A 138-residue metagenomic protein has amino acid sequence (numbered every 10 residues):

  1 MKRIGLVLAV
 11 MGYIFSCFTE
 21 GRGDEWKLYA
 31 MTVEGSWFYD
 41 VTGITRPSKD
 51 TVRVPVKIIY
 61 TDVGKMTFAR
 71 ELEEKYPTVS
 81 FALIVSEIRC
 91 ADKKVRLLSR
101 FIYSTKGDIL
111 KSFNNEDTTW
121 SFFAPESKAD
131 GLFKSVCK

Functional and structural regions predicted by a protein language model:
M1-I4: Positively charged n-region of N-terminal signal peptides that target proteins for export
L8-S16: Bacterial N-terminal signal peptides
F18-L83, R89-K138: N-terminal secretory-pathway/extracellular module detecting exported/lumenal segments and adjacent signal-anchor/first
